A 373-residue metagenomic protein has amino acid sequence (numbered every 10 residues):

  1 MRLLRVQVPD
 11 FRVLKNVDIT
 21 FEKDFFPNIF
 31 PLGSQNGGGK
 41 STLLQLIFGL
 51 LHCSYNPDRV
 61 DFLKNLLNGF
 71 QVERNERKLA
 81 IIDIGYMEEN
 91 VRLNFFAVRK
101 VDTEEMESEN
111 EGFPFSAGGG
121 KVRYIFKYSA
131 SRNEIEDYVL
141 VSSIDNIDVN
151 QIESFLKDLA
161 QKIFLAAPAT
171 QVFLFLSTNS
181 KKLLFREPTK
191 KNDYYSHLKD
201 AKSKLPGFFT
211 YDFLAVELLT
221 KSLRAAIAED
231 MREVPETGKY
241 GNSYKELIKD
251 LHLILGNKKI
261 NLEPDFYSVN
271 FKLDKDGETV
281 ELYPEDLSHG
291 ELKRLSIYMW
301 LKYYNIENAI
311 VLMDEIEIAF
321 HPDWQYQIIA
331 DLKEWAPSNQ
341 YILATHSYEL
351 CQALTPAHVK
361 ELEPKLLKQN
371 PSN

Functional and structural regions predicted by a protein language model:
M1-F209, G256, Q352, L367-N373: P-loop NTPase switch/coupling surface
M1-G69, K249-L251, N257, N261-N373: Switch/communication elements of ASCE P-loop NTPase nucleotide-binding domains
Y138-L140, A228-G238, L282-P284: Surface-exposed cleft-lining segments at the edges of enzyme active sites
F164-A167, T220-R224, I254, F266: Compositionally biased, intrinsically disordered low-complexity regions
D212-P235: A short, surface-exposed helix-loop junction/capping segment
K239-S243, L247, W324: Short amphipathic alpha-helical segments
